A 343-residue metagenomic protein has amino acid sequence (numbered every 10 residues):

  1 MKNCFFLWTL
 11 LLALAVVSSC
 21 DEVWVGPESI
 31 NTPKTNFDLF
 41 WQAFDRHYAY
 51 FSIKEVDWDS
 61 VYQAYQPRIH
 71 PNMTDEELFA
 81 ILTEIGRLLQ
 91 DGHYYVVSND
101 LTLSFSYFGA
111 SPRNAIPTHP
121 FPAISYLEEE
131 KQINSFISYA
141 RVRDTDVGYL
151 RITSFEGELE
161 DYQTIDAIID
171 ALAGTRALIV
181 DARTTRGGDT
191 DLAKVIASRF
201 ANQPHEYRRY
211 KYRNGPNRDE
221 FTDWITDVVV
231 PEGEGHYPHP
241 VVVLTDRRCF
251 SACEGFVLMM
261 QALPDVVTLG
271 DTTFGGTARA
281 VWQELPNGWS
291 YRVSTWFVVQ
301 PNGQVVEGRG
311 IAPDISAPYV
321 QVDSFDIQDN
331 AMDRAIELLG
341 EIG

Functional and structural regions predicted by a protein language model:
M1-P27, G343: Bacterial Sec-dependent N-terminal signal peptides
T9, P67, S324: Generic anion/oxyanion-binding catalytic loop in active/binding sites
L10, Y48-A49, P264: Proline-centered flexible-loop/turn and helix-kink motifs
L14, L172-G174, G235: Alpha-helix termination/capping residues and helix-transition junctions
C20-Y212, N217-T226, E284, G340-I342: Flexible, low-complexity junctional segments that flank or bridge functional domains
D21-W41, E76, R186-G343: C-terminal "post-core" interaction segments
